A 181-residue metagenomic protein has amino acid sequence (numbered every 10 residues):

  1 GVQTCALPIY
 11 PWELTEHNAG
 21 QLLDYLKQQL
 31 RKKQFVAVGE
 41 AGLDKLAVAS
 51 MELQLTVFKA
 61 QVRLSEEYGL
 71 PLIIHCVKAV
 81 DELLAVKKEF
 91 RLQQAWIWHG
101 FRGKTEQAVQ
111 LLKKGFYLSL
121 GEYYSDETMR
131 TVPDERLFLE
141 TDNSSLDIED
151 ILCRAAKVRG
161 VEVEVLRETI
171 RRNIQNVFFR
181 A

Functional and structural regions predicted by a protein language model:
G1-L7: Short, small-residue-biased leader/transition segments that mark boundaries at the very start of proteins
A6, I73, I97-H99, Y117-S119 (+1 more regions): Structural detector of well-ordered beta-strand residues that form the stable sheet scaffold of enzyme domains
P8, A37-D44, L120, L139-E140: Short beta-strands and strand-loop turn motifs
W12, H17-Q21, Y25-Q110, K114 (+1 more regions): Divalent metal-binding pocket/active-site signature
R63-L64, L152-A181: Mid-to-C-terminal alpha-helical segments outside catalytic/metal-binding sites
L83-V86, A108, M129, D147-C153: Histidine/acidic-residue-rich catalytic or RNA/ligand-binding cores of hydrolases and nuclease-related proteins
G115-E127: His/Asp/Glu-enriched short active-site or ligand-binding loop at hydrolase and phosphoryl-transfer sites
E135-D147: Short acidic/histidine-rich active-site segments
